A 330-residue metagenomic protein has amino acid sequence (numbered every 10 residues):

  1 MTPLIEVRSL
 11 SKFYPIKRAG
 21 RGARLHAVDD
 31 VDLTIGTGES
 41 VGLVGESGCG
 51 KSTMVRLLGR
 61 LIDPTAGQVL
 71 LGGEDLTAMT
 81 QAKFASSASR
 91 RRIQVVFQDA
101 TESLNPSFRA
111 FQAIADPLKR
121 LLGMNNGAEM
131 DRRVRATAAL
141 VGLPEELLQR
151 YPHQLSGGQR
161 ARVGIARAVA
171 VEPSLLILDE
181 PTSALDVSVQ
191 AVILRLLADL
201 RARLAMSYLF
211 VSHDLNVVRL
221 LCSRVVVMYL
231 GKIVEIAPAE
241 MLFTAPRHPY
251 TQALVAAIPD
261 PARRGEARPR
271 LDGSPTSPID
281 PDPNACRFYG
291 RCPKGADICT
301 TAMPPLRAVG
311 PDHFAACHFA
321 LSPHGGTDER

Functional and structural regions predicted by a protein language model:
P3, K17, R24, I236-R330: Short catalytic/signature loops enriched in Gly
G59: Helix-to-loop junction immediately C-terminal to a conserved catalytic motif
G67-A78, S89: Conserved ABC transporter NBD signature motif
D75, A128-E146, D199, V255-A256: Conserved ABC ATPase "signature" region
Y151-L155, Q159: Conserved ABC ATPase signature
A170-S174: A short, proline-enriched helix->beta-strand linker immediately N-terminal to the Walker B motif in ABC-type P-loop
P181, L185, V189-E266: P-loop NTP-binding/switch modules centered on Walker-like glycine-rich loops
